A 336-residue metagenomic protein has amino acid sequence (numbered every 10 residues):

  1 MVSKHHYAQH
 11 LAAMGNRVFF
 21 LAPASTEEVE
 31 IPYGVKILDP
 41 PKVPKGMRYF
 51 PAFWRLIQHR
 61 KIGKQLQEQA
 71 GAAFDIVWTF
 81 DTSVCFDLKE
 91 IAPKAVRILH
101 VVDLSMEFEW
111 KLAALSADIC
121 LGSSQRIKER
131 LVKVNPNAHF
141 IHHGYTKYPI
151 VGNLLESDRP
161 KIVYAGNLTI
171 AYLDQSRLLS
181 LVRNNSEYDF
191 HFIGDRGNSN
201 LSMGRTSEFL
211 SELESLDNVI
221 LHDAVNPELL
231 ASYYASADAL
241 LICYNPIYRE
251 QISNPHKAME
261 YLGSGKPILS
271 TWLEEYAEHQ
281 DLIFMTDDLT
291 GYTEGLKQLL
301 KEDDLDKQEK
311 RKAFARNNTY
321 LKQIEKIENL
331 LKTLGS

Functional and structural regions predicted by a protein language model:
M1-E27, S180-N185, D189: N-terminal subdomain of nucleotide-sugar transferases
V2, T169, E228-Y233, L240-L262 (+1 more regions): Nucleotide-sugar-dependent
F108-K111, V132, Y145-P160, L173: Acidic anion/phosphate-binding donor-loop and adjacent secondary structure in glycosyltransferase catalytic cores
R126, G144: Carbohydrate-associated surface elements
L155-L173, L178-N184, F190-I193: Conserved donor-binding/catalytic core segment of Leloir-type glycosyltransferases
G194, R205-A231: Nucleotide-activated donor-binding/catalytic signature segment of Leloir-type glycosyltransferases, i.e., the conserved
L282-T290, K297-D303: Conserved acidic donor-binding segment of nucleotide-sugar-dependent glycosyltransferases
D304-L334: A charged, aromatic-enriched C-terminal amphipathic alpha-helix characteristic of glycosyltransferases across folds
